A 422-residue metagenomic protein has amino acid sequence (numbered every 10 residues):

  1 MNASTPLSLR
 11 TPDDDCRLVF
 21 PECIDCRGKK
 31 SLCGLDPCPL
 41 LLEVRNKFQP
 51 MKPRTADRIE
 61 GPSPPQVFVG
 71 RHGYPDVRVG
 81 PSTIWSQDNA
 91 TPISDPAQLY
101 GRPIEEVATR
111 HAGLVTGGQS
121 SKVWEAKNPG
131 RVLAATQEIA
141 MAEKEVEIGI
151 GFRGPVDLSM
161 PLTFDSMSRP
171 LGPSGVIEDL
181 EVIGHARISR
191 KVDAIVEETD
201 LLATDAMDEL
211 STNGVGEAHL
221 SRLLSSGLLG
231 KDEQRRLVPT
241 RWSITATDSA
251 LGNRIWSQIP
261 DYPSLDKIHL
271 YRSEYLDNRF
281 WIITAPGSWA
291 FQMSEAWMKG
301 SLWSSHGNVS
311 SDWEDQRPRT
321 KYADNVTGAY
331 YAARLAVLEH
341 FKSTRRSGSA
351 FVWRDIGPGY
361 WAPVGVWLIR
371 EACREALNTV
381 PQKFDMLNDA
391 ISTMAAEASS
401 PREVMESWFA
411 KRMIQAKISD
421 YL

Functional and structural regions predicted by a protein language model:
M1-L422: Long, low-complexity intrinsically disordered regions enriched in acidic and polar residues with frequent FG dipeptides
